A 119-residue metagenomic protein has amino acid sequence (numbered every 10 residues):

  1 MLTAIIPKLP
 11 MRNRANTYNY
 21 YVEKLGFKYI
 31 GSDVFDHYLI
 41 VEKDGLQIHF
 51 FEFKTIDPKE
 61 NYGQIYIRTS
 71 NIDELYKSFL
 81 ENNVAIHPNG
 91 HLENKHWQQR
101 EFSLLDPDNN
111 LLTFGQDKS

Functional and structural regions predicted by a protein language model:
M1-N16, I65, K118: N-terminal beta-strand motif that seeds the catalytic metal site of vicinal oxygen chelate
K8, K28-D33: Conserved catalytic-core motifs of GNAT/GCN5-like acyltransferases
R12-R14, I65-L111: Vicinal oxygen chelate
A15-K28: Amphipathic alpha-helical segments
V22-E23, F53, L80, N110: Short, surface-exposed helix/turn micro-motifs that flank interaction/cofactor sites
G31-G63, L111-Q116: Conserved short beta-strand elements that form part of the metal-binding/catalytic scaffold of enzyme active sites
